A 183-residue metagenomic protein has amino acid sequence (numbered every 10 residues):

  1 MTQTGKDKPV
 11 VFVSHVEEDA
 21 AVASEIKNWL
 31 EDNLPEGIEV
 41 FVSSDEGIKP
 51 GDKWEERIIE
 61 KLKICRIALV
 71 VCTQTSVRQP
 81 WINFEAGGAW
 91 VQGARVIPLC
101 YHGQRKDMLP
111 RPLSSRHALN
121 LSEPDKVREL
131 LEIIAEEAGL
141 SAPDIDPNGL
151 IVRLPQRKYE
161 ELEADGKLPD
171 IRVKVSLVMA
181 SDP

Functional and structural regions predicted by a protein language model:
M1-D32, E39, H102-P183: C-terminal interaction surface of TIR/SEFIR-family domains
E17, T73-Q74: Short glycine-/small-residue-rich Rossmann-like dinucleotide-binding loops
I26-I59, T75-I82, L131: Conserved BB-loop
L62: Short alpha-helical donor nucleotide-sugar binding micro-motif in glycosyltransferases
C65: An anion/phosphate-binding loop that grips the pyrophosphate of nucleotide cofactors and donors
A68-L69: Hydrophobic acceptor-binding patch used for acceptor engagement in glycosyltransferases
Q74-A94: Conserved TIR/SEFIR loop-to-helix hotspot centered on a Trp-containing motif with a nearby acidic residue
Q74-T75, V96, C100-K106: Short beta-alpha junction loops
